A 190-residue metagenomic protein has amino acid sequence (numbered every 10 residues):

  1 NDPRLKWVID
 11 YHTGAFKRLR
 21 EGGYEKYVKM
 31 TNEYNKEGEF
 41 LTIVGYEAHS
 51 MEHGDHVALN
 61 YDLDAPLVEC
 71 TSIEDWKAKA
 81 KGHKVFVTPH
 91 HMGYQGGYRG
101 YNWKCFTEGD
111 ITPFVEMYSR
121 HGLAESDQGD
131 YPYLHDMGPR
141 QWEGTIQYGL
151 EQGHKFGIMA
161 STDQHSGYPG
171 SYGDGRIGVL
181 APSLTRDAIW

Functional and structural regions predicted by a protein language model:
N1-W190: Extended, charged catalytic domains and RNA/DNA-binding interfaces, predominantly in divalent-metal-using enzymes
